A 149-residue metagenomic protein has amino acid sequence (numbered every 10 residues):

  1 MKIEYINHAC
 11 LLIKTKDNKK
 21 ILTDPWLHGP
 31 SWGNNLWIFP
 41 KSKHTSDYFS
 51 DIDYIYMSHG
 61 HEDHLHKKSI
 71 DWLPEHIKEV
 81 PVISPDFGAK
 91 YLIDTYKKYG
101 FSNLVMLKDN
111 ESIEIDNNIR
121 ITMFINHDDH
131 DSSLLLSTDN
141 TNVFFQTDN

Functional and structural regions predicted by a protein language model:
M1-E4, K20: Extreme N-terminal starter segment of soluble prokaryotic enzymes
I6, C10-D17, E114-N149: Catalytic core of the metallo-beta-lactamase
A9, G29-P30, H61-L65, A89-L92 (+2 more regions): Active-site environment of divalent metal-dependent phosphoester hydrolases
N18-Y56, G60, K68-W72: Pre-active-site segment of Zn-dependent metallo-hydrolases
K19, H76-P81: A short helix->loop->beta-strand "cap" motif at the edges of active sites that frequently abuts
H66-H76, D94-T95: Metal-dependent catalytic neighborhoods of phosphoester/phosphodiester hydrolases
E79-A89: Short internal beta-strands
Y91-N103: Short, aromatic/basic amphipathic alpha-helical patches
